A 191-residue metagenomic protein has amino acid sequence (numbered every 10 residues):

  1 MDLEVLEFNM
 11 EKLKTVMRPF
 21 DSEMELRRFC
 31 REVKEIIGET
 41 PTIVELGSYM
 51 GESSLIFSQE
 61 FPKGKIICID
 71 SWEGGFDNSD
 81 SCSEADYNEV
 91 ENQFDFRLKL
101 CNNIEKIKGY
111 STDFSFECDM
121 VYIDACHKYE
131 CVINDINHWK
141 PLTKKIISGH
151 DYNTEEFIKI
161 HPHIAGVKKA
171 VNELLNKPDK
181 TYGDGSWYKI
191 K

Functional and structural regions predicted by a protein language model:
M1-M17: Rossmann-like AdoMet
L13-M17, E23, R27-K191: S-adenosylmethionine/decaboxylated-SAM
